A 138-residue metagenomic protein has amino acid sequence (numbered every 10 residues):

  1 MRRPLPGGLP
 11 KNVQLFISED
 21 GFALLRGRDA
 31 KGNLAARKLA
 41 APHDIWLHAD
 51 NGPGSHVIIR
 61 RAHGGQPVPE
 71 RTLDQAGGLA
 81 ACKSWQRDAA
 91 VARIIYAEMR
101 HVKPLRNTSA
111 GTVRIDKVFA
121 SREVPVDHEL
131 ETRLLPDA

Functional and structural regions predicted by a protein language model:
M1-A138: Duplex nucleic acid-engaging cores and interfaces of nucleic-acid transaction enzymes
